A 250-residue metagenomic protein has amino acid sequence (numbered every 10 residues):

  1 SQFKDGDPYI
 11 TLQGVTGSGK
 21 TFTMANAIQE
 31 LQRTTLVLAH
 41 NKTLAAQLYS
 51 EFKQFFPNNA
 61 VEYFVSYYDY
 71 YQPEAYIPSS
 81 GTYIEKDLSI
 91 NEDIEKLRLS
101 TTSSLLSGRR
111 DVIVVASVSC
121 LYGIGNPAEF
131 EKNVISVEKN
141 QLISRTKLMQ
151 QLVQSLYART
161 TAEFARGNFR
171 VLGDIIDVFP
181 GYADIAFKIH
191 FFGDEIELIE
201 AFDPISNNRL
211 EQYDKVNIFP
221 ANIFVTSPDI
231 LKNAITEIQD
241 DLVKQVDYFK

Functional and structural regions predicted by a protein language model:
S1-K250: ASCE RecA-like P-loop NTPase motor cores that couple ATP hydrolysis to mechanical translocation on nucleic acids
